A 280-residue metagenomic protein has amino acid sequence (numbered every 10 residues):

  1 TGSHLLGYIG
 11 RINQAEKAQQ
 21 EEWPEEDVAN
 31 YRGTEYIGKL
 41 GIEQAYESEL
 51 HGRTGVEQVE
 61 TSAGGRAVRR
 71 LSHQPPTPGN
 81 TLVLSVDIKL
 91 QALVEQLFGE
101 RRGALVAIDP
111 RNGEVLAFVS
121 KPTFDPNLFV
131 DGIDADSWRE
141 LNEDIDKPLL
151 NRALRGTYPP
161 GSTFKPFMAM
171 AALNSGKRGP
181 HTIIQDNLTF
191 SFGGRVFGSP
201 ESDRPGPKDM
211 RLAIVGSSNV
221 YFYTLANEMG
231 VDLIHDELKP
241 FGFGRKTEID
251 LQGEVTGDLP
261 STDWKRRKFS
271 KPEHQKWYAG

Functional and structural regions predicted by a protein language model:
T1-A104, V119, T123-R152, T157: Extracytoplasmic/periplasmic proteins that interact with beta-lactams or build/remodel peptidoglycan
T61-H73, V86, R111-T163, F167-G280: Beta-lactam-recognizing serine transpeptidase/beta-lactamase-like catalytic domain environment
L105-P110: Short hydrophobic alpha-helical segments used for membrane anchoring or interfacial signaling
